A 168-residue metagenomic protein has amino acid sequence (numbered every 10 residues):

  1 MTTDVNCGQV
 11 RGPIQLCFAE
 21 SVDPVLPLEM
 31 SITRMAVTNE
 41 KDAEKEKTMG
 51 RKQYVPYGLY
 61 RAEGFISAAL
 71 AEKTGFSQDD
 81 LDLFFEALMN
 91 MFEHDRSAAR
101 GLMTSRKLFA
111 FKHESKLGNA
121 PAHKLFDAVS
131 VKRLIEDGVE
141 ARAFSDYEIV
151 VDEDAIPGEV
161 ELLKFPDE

Functional and structural regions predicted by a protein language model:
M1-E168: RNA-binding basic/glycine-rich loop and surface signature characteristic of RAMP-family CRISPR effectors
